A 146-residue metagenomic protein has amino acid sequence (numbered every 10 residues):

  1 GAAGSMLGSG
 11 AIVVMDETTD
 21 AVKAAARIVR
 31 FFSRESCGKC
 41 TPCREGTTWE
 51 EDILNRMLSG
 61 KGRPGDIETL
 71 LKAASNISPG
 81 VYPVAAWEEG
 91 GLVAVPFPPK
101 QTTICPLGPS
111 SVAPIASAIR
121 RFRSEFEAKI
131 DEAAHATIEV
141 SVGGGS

Functional and structural regions predicted by a protein language model:
G1-S146: Redox cofactor-anchoring modules in respiratory/redox and cofactor-processing assemblies
